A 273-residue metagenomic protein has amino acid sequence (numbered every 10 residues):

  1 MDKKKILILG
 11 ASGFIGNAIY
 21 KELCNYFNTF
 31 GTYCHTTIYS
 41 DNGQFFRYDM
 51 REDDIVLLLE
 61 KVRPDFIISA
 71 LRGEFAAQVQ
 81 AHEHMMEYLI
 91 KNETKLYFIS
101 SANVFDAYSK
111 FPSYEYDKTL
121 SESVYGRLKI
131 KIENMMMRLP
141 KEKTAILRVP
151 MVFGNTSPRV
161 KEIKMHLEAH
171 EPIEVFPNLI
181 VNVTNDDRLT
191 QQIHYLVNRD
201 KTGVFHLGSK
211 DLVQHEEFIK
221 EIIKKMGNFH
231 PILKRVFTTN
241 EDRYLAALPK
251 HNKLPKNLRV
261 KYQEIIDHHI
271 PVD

Functional and structural regions predicted by a protein language model:
K3-Y26: N-terminal Rossmann NAD(P)H-binding glycine-rich loop of SDR-like oxidoreductase domains
F27-I38: Conserved glycine-rich Rossmann-like NAD(P)H-binding loop of the short-chain dehydrogenase/reductase
T36-E52: Rossmann-fold cofactor-recognition segment
L57-F98: NAD(P)-cofactor binding segment of oxidoreductase domains
K91, A107-L147, G154: Catalytic helix-loop patch of NAD(P)-dependent Rossmann-fold dehydrogenases
N134-V181, R188: NAD(P)-dependent short-chain dehydrogenase/reductase
E171, Q192-Y195, R199-Y244, I270-D273: Mid/C-terminal beta-alpha module of Rossmann-like enzyme folds, strongest in SDR-family dehydrogenases/epimerases
N240, P255-D273: Amphipathic terminal alpha-helices
